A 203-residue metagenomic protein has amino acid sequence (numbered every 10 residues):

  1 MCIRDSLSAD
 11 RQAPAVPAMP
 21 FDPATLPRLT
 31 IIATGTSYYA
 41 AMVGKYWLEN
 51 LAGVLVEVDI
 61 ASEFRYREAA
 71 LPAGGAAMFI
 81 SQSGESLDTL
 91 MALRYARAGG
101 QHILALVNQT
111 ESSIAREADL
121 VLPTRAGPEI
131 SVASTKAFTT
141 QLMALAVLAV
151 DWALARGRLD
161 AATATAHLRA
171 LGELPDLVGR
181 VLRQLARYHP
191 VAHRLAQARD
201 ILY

Functional and structural regions predicted by a protein language model:
M1-S6: Conserved small/polar residues in nucleotide/adenosyl-binding loops
S8-Q12, L55-V56, I80-S83, L177-R183: Short, flexible loop segments at the rims of nucleotide/cofactor-binding pockets, characterized by
S8-T25, R183-L195: A short, well-structured juxtamembrane/interface segment
F21-E173: Glycine-rich phosphate-binding loops that contact phosphosugars or nucleotide phosphates
G53, A196-Y203: Acidic catalytic cores of enzymes that act on phosphate-bearing nucleotides/polynucleotides
